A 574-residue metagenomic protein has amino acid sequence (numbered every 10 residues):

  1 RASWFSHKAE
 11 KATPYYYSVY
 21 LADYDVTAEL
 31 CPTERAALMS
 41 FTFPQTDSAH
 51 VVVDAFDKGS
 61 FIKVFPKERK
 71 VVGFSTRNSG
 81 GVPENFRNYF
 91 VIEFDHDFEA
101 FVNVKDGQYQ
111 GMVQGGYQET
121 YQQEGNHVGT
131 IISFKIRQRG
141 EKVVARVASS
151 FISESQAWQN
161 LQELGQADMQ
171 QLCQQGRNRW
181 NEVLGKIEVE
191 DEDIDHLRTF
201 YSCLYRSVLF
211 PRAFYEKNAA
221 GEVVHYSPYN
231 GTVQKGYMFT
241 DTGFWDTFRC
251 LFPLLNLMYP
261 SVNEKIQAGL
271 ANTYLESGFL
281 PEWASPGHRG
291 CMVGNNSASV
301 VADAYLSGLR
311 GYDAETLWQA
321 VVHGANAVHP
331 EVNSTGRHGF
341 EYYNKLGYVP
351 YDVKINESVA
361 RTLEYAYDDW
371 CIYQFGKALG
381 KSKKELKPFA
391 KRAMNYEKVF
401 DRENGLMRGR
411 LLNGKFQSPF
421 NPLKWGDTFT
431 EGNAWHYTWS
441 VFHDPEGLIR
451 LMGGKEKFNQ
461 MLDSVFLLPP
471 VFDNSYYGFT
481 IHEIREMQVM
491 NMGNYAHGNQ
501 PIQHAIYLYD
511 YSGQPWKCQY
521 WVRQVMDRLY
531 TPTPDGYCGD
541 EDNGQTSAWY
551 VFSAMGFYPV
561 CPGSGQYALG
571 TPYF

Functional and structural regions predicted by a protein language model:
R1, E190-N218, L254-L270, C291-A327 (+1 more regions): Carboxylate/His-rich catalytic cores and anion/metal-binding grooves
R1, L38, E141-D168, Y237-G243 (+5 more regions): N-terminal accessory/precursor segments of enzymes
R1-F239, N272: Beta-sandwich/jelly-roll carbohydrate-recognition scaffolds of carbohydrate-active enzymes
Y24-T27, C31-L38, T46-V53, E124-G125 (+8 more regions): A conserved hydrophobic secondary-structure block that centers on an alpha-helix together with its immediately flanking
F61-K63, L209-Y215, L275-P281, V328-E331 (+1 more regions): Secretory-pathway/luminal and periplasmic proteins that interact with or process carbohydrate-rich
E216-E222, K265-N272, L280-S285, L406-L412: Short, glycine/acidic-rich hinge or "gate" loops at secondary-structure transitions that mediate conformational
Q234-F252, L257-S261, A298, G308-Y573: Active-site core of glycosidic bond-cleaving carbohydrate-active enzymes
G278-P281, N295, G498-P501: Generic helix N-cap/helix-start motif at coil->alpha-helix transitions
